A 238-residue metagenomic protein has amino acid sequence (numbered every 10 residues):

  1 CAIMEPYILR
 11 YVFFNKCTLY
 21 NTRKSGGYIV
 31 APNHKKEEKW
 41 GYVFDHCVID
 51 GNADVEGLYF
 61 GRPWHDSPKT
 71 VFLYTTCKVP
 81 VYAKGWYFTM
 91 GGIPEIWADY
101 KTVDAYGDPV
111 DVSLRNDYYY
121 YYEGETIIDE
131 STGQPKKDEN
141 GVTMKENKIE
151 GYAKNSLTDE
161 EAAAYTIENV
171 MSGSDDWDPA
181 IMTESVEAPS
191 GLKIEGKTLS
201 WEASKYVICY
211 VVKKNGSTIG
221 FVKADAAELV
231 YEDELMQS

Functional and structural regions predicted by a protein language model:
C1-T198, K205, V211, F221-K223 (+1 more regions): Sequence-level preference for short, compositionally simple segments enriched in small aliphatic or small polar residues
V212-G216: Conserved aromatic beta-strand anchor motif in extracellular beta-sandwich/beta-rich domains
Y231-S238: Surface-exposed, short loops/turns at beta-strand junctions within beta-sandwich domains
